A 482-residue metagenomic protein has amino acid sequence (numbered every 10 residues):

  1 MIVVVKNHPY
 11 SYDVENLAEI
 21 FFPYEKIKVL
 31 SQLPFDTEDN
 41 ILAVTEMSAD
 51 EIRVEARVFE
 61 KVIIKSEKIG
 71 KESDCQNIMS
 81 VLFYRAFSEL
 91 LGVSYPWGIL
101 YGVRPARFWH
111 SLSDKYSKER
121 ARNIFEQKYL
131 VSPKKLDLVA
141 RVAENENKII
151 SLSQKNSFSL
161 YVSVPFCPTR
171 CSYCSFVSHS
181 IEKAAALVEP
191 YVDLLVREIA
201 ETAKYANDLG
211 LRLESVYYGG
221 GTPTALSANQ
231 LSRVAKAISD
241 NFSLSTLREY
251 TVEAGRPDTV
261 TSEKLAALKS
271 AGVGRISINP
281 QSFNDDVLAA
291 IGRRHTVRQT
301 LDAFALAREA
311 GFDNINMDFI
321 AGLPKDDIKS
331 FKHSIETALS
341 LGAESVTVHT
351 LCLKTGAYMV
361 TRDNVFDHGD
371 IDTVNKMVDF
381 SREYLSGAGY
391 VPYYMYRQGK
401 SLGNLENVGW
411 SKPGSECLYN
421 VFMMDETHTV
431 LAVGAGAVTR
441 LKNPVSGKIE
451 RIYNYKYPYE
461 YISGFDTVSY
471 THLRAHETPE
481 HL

Functional and structural regions predicted by a protein language model:
M1-F35: Short Lys/Arg-enriched alpha/beta "domain-start" segment
E25-I64, K68-G70, M79: Short, well-ordered secondary-structure micro-motifs within conserved domains or adaptor modules
I27-S31, D36-D39, G356-V433: A C-terminal junction/extension of Radical SAM enzymes
S73-D114, P133-L138: RNA-binding accessory domains that recognize and position tRNA/RNA substrates
L90-S94, D114-L160, L209: N-terminal [4Fe-4S]-dependent radical SAM core
S157-V192: Canonical Radical SAM [4Fe-4S] cluster-binding loop centered on the CxxxCxxC motif and its immediate flanking residues
S178-S381: Conserved non-cysteine loop/helix-boundary elements of the Radical SAM core domain that shape
T471-E480: Conserved small/polar residues in nucleotide/adenosyl-binding loops
